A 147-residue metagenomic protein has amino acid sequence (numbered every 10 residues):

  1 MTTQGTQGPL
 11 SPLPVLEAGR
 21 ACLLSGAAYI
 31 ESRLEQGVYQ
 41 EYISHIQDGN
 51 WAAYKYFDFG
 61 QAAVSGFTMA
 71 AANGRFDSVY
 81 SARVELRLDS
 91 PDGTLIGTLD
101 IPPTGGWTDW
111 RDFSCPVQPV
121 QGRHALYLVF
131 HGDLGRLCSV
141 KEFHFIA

Functional and structural regions predicted by a protein language model:
M1-A147: Extracytoplasmic
